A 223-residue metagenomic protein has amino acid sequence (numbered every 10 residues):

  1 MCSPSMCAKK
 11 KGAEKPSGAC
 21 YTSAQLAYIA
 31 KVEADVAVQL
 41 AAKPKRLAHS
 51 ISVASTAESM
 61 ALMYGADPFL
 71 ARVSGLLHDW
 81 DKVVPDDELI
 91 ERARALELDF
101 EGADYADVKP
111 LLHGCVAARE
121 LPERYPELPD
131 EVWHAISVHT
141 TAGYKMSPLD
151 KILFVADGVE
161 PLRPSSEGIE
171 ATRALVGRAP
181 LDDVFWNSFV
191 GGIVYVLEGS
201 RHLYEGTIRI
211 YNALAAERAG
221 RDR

Functional and structural regions predicted by a protein language model:
C2-C7: Cysteine-cluster motifs in flexible loop/terminal segments that predominantly coordinate metals
K10, E14-A42: Generic N-terminal amphipathic, Lys/Arg-enriched alpha-helix
A37-A41, E58, M63-W186: Divalent metal-dependent catalytic cores for phosphoryl transfer on phosphate-bearing substrates
H49: N-terminal glycine-rich anion-binding loops that anchor highly charged ligand groups
L181-G199: Long, amphipathic alpha-helical surface segments
V194-R223: Charged phosphate-binding loop/patch that engages nucleotide di/tri-phosphates or the phosphate backbone of nucleic
